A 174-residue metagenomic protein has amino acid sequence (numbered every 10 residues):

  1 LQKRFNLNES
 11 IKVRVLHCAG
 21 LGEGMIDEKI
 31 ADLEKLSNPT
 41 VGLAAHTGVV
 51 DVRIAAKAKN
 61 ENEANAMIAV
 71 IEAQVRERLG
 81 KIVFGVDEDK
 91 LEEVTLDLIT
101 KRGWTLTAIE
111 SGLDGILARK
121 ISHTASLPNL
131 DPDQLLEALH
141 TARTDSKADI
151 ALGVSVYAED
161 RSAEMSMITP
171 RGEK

Functional and structural regions predicted by a protein language model:
L1-G48, A55, E63-I68: Accessory alpha-helical/coil subdomains and C-terminal extensions that flank or cap enzyme catalytic cores
Q2-L7, L21, A31-P39, K59 (+4 more regions): Generic secondary-structure signature for well-ordered alpha-helical cores
E9-I11, L36, A45-V49, I99-W104 (+2 more regions): Short gly/pro-enriched beta-turn/loop segments at secondary-structure junctions
P39, V50-V52, R161-M165: Change "...and in nucleic-acid phosphodiester-cleaving endonucleases..." to "...and in nucleic-acid processing enzymes
G42, D51-R53, A108, G153: Structured core elements
A55-K57, S111-G112: Histidine- and/or cysteine-centered catalytic micro-motif in compact active-site loops
N65-K174: Short alpha-helical segments enriched in small residues
